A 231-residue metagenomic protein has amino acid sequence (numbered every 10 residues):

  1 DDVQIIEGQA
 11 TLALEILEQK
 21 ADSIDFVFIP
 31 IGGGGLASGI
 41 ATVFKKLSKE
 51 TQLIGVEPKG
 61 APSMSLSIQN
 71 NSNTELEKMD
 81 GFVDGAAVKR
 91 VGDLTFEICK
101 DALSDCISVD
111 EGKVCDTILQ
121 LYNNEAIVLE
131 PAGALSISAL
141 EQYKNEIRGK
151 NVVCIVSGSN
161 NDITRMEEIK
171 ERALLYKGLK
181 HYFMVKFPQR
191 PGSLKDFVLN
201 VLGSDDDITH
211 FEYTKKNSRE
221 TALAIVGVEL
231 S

Functional and structural regions predicted by a protein language model:
D1-D22: Glycine-rich oxoanion-binding loops at beta->alpha junctions
Q9, K20-I24, G92-K150: Active-site-adjacent helical/loop segments in soluble small-molecule enzymes
T11-E15, I29, A37-S48: Short Gly/Thr/Asp-enriched flexible loops that form oxyanion-binding sites at enzyme active sites
I16, V27-F28, G34, L53 (+7 more regions): Buried hydrophobic positions in well-ordered alpha/beta secondary-structure cores of metabolic enzymes
D25-P30, L47-G60: Short, acidic/small-residue loops that bind anionic groups at enzyme active sites
I31-A41, A61-S65, A132-L140, I155 (+1 more regions): Short glycine/serine/threonine-rich phosphate/pyrophosphate-binding segments that cradle anionic phosphate groups
N151-S157, H181: Helical hairpin unit composed of two closely spaced alpha helices linked by a short loop
I163-S231: A conserved regulatory-domain signal marking ACT and ACT-like small-molecule sensing domains and adjacent regulatory
